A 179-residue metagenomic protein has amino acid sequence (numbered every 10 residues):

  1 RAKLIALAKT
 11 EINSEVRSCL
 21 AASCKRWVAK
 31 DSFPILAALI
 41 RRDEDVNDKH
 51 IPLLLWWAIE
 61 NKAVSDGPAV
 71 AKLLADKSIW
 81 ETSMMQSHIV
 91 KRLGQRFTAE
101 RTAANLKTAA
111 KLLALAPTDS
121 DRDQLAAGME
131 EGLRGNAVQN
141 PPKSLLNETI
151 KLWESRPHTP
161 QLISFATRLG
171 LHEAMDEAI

Functional and structural regions predicted by a protein language model:
R1-I179: Long, ordered, helix-rich scaffold segments
